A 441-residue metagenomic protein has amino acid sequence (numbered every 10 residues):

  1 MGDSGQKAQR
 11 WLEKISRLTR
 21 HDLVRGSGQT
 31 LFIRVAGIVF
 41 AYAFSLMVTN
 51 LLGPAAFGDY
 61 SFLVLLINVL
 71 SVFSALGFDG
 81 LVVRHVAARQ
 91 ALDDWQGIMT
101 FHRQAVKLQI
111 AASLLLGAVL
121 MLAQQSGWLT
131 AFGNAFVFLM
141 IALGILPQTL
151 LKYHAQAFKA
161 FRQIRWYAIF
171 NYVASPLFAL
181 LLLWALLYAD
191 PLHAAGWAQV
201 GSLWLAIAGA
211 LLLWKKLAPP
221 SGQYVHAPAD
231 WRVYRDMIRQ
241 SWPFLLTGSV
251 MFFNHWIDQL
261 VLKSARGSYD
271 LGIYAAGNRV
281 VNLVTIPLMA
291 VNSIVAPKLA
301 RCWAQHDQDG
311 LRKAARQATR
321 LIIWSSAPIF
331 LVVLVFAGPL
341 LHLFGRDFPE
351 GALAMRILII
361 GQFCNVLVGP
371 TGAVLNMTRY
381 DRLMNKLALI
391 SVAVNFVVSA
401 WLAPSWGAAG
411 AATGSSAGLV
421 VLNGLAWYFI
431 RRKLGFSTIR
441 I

Functional and structural regions predicted by a protein language model:
M1-F40, Q96, R103, A229-T247 (+2 more regions): N-terminal membrane topogenesis motif
G2, R10-W11, T19, K107-L246 (+2 more regions): Hydrophobic transmembrane helix module of multi-pass membrane transport proteins
D3, H21-D79, G144, A179 (+2 more regions): Signature of the first transmembrane helix
T19, Q124-I141, S268, Q308-D309 (+2 more regions): Interfacial segments at transmembrane-helix termini and the short loops linking adjacent helices
G26-G37, A41, L63, L76-Q124 (+1 more regions): Membrane-water interface segments that mark the loop-to-transmembrane alpha-helix transition
G26-G37, L139, L143, F158-L183 (+4 more regions): Alpha-helical transmembrane segments of multi-pass membrane transporters/permeases
V39-M47, L116, I169-L192, L205-A210 (+3 more regions): Alpha-helical transmembrane segments of multi-pass membrane transporters and transport-associated inner-membrane enzymes
L76-A91, A160, P219-P220, G277 (+3 more regions): Helix-loop junctions and terminal segments of transmembrane helices in multi-pass membrane transport/translocation
